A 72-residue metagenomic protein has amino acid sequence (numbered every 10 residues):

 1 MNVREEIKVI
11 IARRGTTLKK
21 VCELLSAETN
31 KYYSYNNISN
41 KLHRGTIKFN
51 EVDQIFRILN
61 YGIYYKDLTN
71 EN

Functional and structural regions predicted by a protein language model:
M1-K20, L24: A short, Lys/Arg-rich alpha-helix, primarily the initiator
E28-T46: Recognition helix of helix-turn-helix/homeodomain-like DNA-binding domains that insert into the DNA major groove
Y32, R57, Y64-N72: Short, charged recognition helix plus adjacent turn of helix-turn-helix-like nucleic-acid-binding domains
K48-Y64: DNA major-groove recognition helix of helix-turn-helix/homeodomain DNA-binding modules
